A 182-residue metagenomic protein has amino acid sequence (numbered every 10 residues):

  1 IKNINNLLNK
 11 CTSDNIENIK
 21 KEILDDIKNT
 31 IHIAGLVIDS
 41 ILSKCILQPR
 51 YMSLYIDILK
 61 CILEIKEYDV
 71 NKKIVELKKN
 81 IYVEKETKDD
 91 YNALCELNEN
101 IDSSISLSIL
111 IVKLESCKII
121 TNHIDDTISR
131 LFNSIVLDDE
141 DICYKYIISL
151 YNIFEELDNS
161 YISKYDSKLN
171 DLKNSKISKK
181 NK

Functional and structural regions predicted by a protein language model:
I1-K182: Alpha-helical interaction scaffolds
